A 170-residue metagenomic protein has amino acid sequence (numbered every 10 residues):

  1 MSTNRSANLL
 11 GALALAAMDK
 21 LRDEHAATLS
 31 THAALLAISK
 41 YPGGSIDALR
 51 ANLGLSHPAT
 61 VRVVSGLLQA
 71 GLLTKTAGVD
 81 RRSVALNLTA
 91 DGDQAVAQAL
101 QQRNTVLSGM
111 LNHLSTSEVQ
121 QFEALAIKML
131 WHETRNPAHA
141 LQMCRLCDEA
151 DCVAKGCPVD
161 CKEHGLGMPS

Functional and structural regions predicted by a protein language model:
M1-H25: N-terminal leader segment of winged-helix/HTH proteins
S2, L13, S30-T31, D91 (+1 more regions): N-terminal positioning helix adjacent to the helix-turn-helix/winged-helix DNA-binding module
T3-A7, T28, N104, S108 (+2 more regions): Short, structured helix-loop boundary elements
L13-L21, L53, A95, A99-L114 (+2 more regions): Alpha-helical linker/hinge and terminal dimerization helices associated with HTH transcriptional regulators
M18-A59, A140-M143: N-terminal helix-turn-helix DNA-binding core of bacterial DNA-binding proteins
G44, A51, S56-P58, V63 (+3 more regions): A glycine-rich, hydrophobic loop/mini-helix early in the fold
S65-Q120: Charged, amphipathic alpha-helical coiled-coil/dimerization segments
Q120, A124-S170: C-terminal regulatory/oligomerization modules of transcriptional regulators
